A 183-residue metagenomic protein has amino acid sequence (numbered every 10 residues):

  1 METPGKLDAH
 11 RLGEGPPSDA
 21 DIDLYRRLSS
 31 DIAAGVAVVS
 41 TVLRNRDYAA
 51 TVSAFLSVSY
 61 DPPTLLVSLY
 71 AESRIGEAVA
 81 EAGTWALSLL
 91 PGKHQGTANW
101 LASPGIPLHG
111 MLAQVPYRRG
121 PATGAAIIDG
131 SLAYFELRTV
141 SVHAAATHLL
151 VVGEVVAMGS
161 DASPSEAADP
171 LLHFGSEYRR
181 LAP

Functional and structural regions predicted by a protein language model:
E2-P183: Basic, polyanion-binding surface patches
